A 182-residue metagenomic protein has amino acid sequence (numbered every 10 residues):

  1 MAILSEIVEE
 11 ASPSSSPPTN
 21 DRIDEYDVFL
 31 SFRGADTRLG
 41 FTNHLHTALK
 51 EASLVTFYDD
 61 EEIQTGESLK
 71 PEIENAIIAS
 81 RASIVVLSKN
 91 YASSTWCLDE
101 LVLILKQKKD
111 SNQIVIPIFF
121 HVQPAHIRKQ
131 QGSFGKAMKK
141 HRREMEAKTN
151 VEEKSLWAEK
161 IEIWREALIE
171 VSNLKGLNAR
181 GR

Functional and structural regions predicted by a protein language model:
M1-A82, L105, Q113: Conserved N-terminal substructure of TIR/SEFIR domains
A2, A48-E51, E62, L69-G181: Cross-kingdom TIR/SEFIR domain
